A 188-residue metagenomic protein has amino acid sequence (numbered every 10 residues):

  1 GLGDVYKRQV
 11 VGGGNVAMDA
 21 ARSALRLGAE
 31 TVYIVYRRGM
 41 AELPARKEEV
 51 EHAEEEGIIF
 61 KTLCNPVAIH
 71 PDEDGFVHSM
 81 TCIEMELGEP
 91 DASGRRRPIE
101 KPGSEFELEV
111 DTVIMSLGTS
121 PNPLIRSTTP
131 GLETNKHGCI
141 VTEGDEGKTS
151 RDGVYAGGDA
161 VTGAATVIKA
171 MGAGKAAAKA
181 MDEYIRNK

Functional and structural regions predicted by a protein language model:
G1-Y6: Short, small-residue-biased leader/transition segments that mark boundaries at the very start of proteins
K7, P90-A164: FAD-site-proximal beta/loop scaffold in flavoenzymes
K7-A29: Rossmann-like NAD(P)H-binding beta-loop-alpha module
G13, Y36-G39, D159: Cofactor-binding loop segments of dinucleotide-utilizing enzymes, especially the Rossmann-like FAD- and NAD(P)+-binding
A21-A68: Rossmann-like dinucleotide-binding cores of NAD(P)H-dependent redox enzymes
L43-R46, D182-K188: Active-site-proximal substrate-binding core of FAD-dependent oxidoreductases
L63-D111: A structured beta-alpha segment of the ubiquitous adenosine-cofactor-binding alpha/beta core
A160-I185: A conserved FAD-binding loop/helix module that cradles the flavin
